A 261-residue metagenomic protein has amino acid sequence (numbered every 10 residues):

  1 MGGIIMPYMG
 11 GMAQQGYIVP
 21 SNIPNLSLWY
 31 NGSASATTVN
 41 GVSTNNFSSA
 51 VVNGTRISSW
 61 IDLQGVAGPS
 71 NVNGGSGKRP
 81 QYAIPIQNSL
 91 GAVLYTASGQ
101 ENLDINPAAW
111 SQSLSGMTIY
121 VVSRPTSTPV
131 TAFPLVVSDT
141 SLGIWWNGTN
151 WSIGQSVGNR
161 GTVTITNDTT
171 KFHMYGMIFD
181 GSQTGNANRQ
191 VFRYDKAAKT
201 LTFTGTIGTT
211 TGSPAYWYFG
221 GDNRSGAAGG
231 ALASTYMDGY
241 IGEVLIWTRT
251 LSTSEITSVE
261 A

Functional and structural regions predicted by a protein language model:
M1-N25, I86-S89, S115, Q183-R189 (+1 more regions): Glycine-biased low-complexity/repetitive sequence motifs
G3, N25-T38, T118-T126, G220 (+1 more regions): Extracellular, beta-strand-rich glycan-interacting domains
G16-S21, L94-I119, N159-N167, A231-A233: Short surface loop/edge beta-strand patches of beta-sandwich-type extracellular domains that form ligand-contact sites
V19-P24, V51, I84-Q87, Q112-S115 (+4 more regions): Extracellular/periplasmic catalytic domains that process cell-envelope and extracellular macromolecules
G32-R79, A187, R193, S254-I256: Short, tryptophan-glycine- and acidic/Ser/Thr-enriched carbohydrate-recognition patches
G32-V42, Q64-A67, G99, R124-P129 (+4 more regions): Acidic glycine-/aspartate-rich tracts in secreted/extracellular proteins
I61-Q100, I119-T131, V137-T209: Extracellular glycan-interaction surfaces
W146, T202-Y240: Flexible glycan-contacting loops in extracellular carbohydrate-active proteins
